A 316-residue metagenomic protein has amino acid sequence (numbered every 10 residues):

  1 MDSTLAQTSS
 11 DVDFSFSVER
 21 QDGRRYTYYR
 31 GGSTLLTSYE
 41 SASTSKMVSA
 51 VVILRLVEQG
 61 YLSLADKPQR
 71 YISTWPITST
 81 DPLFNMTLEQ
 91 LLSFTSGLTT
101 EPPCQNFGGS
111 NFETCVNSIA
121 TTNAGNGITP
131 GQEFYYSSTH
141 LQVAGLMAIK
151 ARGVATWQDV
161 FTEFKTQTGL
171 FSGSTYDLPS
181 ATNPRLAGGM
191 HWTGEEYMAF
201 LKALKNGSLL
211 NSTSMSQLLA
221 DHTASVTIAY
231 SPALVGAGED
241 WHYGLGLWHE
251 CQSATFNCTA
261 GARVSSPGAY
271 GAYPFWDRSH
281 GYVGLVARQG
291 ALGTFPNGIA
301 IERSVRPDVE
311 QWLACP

Functional and structural regions predicted by a protein language model:
D2-L35, Y39-E40, L247-H249, Y273-D277 (+1 more regions): A short, well-structured edge-of-sheet supersecondary motif
E40, L56-T99, G125-T129, L146-A187 (+1 more regions): Active-site helix/loop module of the DD-peptidase/beta-lactamase fold, centered on the serine-lysine SxxK catalytic
S43-T44, Y135-S138: Catalytic nucleophile serine of serine hydrolases, specifically the conserved "nucleophile elbow" pentapeptide
V48-S49: Active/ligand-binding-proximal structured segments within catalytic/core domains that scaffold catalytic residues
W75, G97-T99, L141, L204-S208 (+4 more regions): Solvent-exposed loop/turn segments at secondary-structure junctions within structured extracellular/periplasmic domains
L91-F94, H140-M147, A187-L210, S214 (+1 more regions): Active-site-proximal alpha-helical segments within enzyme catalytic domains
F171-G188, D221-L285: Active-site Gly/Thr loop motif
R263-P316: Structured C-terminal helix/loop/strand segments within mature extracytoplasmic catalytic/sensor domains
